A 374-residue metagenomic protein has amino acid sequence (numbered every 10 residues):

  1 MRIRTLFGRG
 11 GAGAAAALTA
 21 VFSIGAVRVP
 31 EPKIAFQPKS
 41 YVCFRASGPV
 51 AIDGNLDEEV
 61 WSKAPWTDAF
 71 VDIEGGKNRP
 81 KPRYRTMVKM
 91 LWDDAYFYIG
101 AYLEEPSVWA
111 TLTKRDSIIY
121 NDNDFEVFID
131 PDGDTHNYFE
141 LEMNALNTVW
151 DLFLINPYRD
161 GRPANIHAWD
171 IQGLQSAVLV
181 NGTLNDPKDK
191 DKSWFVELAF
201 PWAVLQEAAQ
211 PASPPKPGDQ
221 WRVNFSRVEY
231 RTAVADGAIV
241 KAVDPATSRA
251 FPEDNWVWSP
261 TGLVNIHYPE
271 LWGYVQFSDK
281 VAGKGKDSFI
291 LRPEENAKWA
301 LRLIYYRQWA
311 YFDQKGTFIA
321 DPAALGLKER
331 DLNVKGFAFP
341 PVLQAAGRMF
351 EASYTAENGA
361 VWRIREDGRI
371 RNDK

Functional and structural regions predicted by a protein language model:
R2-A14: Bacterial N-terminal signal peptides that target proteins for export
T5-F7, V21, A26: Serine/threonine-rich, low-complexity intrinsically disordered segments
A12-S23: Bacterial N-terminal signal peptides
V27-Y305, A360: Structural preference for beta-rich elements and adjacent junctions enriched in aromatics
V275-S278, F289-E295, W299, Y306-E366 (+1 more regions): Extracellular/periplasmic head regions of type IV pilus-like filament subunits
